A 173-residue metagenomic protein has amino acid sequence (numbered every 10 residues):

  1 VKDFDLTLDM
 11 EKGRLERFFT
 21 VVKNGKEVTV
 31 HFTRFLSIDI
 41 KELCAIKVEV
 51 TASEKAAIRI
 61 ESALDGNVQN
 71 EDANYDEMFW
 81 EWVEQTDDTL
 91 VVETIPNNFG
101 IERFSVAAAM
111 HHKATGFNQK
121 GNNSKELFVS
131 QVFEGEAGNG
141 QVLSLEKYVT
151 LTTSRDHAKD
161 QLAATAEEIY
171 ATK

Functional and structural regions predicted by a protein language model:
V1-K173: Acidic/polar, glycine-enriched structural segments that form the non-catalytic walls/loops of the carbohydrate-binding
